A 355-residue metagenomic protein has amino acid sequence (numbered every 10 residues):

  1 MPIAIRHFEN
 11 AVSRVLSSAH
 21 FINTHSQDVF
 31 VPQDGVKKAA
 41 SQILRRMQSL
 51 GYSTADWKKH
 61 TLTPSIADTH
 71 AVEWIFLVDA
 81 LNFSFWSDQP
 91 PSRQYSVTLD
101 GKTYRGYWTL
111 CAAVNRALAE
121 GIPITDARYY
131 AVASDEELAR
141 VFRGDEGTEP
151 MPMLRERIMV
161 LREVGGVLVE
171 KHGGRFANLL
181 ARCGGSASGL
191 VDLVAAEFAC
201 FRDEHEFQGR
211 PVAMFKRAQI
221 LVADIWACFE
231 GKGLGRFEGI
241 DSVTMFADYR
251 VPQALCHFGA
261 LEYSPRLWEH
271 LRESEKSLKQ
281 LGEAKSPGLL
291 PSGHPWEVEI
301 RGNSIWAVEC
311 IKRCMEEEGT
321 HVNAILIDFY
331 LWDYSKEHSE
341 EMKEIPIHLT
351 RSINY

Functional and structural regions predicted by a protein language model:
M1-F215, E262, R266-E269, S286-P291 (+1 more regions): Phosphate/adenylate-binding glycine loop and adjacent helical scaffold
A218-V222: Amphipathic alpha-helical elements of HEAT/ARM-like alpha-solenoid repeat scaffolds that form extended
A223-Y355: Accessory, usually C-terminal, subdomains that scaffold auxiliary metal cofactors
